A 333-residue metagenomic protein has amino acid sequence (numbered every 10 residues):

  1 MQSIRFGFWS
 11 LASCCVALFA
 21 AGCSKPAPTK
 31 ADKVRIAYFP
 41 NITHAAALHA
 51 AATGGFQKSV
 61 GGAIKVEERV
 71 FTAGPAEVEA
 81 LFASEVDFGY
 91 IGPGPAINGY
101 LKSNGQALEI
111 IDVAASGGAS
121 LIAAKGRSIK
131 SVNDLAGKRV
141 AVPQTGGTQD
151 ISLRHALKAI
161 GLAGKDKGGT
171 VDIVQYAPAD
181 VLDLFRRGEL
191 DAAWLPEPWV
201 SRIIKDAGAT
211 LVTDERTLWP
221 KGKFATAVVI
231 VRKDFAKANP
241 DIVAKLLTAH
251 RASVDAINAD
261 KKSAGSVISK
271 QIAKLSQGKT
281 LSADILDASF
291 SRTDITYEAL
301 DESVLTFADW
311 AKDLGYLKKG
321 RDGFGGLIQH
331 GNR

Functional and structural regions predicted by a protein language model:
M1-A12: Bacterial N-terminal signal peptides that target proteins for export
F19-G22: C-terminal motif of bacterial Sec signal peptides marking the signal peptidase cleavage site
S24-P26: Bacterial signal peptide processing site
P28-Q175, D191-E197, T213: Short, glycine-/small- and polar/acidic-enriched structural segments that line small-molecule recognition paths
G54-I64, T217-K221, F290-L300: Short, solvent-exposed loop/beta-turn-alpha elements that line the ligand-binding surface or hinge of extracytoplasmic
N104, R127, K167-T170, V174 (+1 more regions): Pocket-lining segment of extracytoplasmic ligand-binding domains
A236-Y316: Secondary-structure end/capping motifs
A308-R333: Conserved C-terminal helix/tail region of periplasmic/extracytoplasmic solute-binding proteins
